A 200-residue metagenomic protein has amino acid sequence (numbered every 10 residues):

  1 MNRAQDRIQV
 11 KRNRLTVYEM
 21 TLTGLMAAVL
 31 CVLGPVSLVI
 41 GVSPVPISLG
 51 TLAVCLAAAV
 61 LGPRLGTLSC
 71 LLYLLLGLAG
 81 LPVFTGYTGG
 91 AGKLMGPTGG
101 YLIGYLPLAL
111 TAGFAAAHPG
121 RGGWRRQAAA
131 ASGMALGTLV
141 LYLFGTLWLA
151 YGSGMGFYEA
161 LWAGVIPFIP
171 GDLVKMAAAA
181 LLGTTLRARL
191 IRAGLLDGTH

Functional and structural regions predicted by a protein language model:
M1-A27, A163-H200: Alpha-helical transmembrane segments and their cytosolic interface
N2-T67: Hydrophobic transmembrane alpha-helices
A4-V10, T23, V32, A91-L141: Short helix-perturbing small/polar motifs within transmembrane alpha-helices
M20-G24, L52-L56, G66-L72, L94 (+4 more regions): Hydrophobic alpha-helical transmembrane segments
G24, A28, V32, L56 (+10 more regions): Generic alpha-helical transmembrane segments of integral inner-membrane proteins, especially permease/transport modules
G34, L38, A112, A116-G120 (+5 more regions): Membrane-water interface at transmembrane helix exits
G34-P46, L74-L108: Interfacial aromatic-anchored transmembrane helix boundaries in multi-pass membrane proteins
L81-Y87, L147-W162: Interfacial helix-loop-helix junctions of multi-pass membrane proteins
